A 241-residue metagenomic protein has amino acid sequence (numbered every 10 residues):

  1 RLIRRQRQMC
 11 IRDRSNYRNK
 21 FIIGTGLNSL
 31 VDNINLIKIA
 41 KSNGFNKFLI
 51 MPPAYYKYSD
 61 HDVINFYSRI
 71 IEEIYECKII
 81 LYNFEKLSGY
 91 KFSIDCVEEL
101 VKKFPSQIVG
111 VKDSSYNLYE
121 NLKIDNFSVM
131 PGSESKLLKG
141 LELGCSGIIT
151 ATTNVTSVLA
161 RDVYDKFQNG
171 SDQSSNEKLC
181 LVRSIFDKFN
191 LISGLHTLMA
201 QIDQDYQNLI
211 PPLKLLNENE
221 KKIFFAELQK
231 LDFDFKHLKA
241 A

Functional and structural regions predicted by a protein language model:
R1-R7: Single conserved hydrophobic/aromatic residue that forms the stacking wall/gate of nucleotide- or nucleobase-binding
Q8, L30-N33, V63, Y67 (+1 more regions): Aromatic/hydrophobic pocket-lining residues that form the small-molecule binding cavity in soluble enzyme cores
I11, A40, I70, V111 (+3 more regions): Conserved, mostly hydrophobic/aromatic
F21-V31, P52-H61, E85-Y90: Active-site mouth loops of central-metabolism enzymes
I34-F48, F66-E76, D95-Q107: Alpha/beta enzyme core
I71-I74, F84-F189: Catalytic alpha/beta core domains of metabolic enzymes, predominantly
L141-E142, K178-K214: Conserved short secondary-structure transition element at the edge of the structured enzyme core that lines
Q204-L238: Flexible C-terminal active-site loop/helix
